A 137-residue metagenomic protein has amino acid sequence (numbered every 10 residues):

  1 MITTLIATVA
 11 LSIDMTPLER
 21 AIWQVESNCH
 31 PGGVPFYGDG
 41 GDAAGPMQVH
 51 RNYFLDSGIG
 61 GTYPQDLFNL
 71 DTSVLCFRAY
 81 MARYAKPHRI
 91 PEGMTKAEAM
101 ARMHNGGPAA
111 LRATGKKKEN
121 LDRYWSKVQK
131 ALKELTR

Functional and structural regions predicted by a protein language model:
M1-L11: Sec-dependent N-terminal signal peptides
V9-R137: Catalytic glycan-binding domains that act on GlcNAc-containing polysaccharides
